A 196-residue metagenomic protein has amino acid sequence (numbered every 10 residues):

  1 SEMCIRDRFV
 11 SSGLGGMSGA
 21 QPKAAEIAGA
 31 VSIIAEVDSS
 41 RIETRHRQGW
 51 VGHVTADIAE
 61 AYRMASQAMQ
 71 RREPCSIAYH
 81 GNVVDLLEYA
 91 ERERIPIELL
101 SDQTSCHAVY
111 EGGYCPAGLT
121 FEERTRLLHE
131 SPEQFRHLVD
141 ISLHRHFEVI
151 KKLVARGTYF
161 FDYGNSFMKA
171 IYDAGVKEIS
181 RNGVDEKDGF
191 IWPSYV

Functional and structural regions predicted by a protein language model:
S1, E43, T125-R126: Extended, composition-driven regions rather than compact fold-specific motifs
M3-I5: Short, small-residue-biased leader/transition segments that mark boundaries at the very start of proteins
V10-L14, A35-E36, Y79-H80, Y163: Short His-Asn-centered micro-motif
S12-P22, E26: Short glycine/serine/threonine-rich phosphate/pyrophosphate-binding segments that cradle anionic phosphate groups
I27-V31: Conserved S-adenosyl-L-methionine
S32-V51: NAD(P)-binding Rossmann-fold cofactor-contacting core
G49-V54, G118-L119, I179-S180: Short, hinge-like loop/turn segments at secondary-structure boundaries
T55-H107, E111, T125-F160, G164-V196: Phosphate/diphosphate-binding loops
